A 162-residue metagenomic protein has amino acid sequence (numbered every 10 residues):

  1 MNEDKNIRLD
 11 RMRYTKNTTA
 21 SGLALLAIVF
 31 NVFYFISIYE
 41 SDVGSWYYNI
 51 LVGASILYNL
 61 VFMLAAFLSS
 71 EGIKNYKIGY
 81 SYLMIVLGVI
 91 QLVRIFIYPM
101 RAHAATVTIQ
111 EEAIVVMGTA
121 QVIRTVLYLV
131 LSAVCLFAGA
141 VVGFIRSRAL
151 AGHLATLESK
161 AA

Functional and structural regions predicted by a protein language model:
M1-F33, V141-R148, K160-A162: Cytosolic juxtamembrane helix and N-cap/initiation of the first transmembrane helix
R8-T15, D42, L68-G79: Membrane-interface helix-boundary motifs at transmembrane edges
K16-L23, F33-V61, I123-L127: Transmembrane alpha-helix entry/boundary detector in multi-pass membrane proteins
L23, F30, F62, I90 (+1 more regions): Hydrophobic residues within membrane-embedded alpha-helical segments of Major Facilitator Superfamily
I38-I50, R94-L129: Interfacial non-cytosolic loop connecting adjacent transmembrane helices
N59-E71, A138-R146: Alpha-helical transmembrane segments in multipass membrane proteins, preferentially the mid-helix core
F62-P99: Loop-to-transmembrane helix junctions at the membrane interface
V126-L154: Membrane-water interface at the C-terminal end of transmembrane alpha helices
